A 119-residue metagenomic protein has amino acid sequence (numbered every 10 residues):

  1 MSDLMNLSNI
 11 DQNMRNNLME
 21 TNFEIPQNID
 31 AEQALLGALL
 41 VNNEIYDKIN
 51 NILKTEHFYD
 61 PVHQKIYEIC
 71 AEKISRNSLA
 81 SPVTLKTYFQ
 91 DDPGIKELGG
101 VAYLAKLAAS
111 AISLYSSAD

Functional and structural regions predicted by a protein language model:
M1-D119: Noncatalytic partner-interaction/assembly domains of nucleic-acid and motor enzyme complexes, especially the accessory
